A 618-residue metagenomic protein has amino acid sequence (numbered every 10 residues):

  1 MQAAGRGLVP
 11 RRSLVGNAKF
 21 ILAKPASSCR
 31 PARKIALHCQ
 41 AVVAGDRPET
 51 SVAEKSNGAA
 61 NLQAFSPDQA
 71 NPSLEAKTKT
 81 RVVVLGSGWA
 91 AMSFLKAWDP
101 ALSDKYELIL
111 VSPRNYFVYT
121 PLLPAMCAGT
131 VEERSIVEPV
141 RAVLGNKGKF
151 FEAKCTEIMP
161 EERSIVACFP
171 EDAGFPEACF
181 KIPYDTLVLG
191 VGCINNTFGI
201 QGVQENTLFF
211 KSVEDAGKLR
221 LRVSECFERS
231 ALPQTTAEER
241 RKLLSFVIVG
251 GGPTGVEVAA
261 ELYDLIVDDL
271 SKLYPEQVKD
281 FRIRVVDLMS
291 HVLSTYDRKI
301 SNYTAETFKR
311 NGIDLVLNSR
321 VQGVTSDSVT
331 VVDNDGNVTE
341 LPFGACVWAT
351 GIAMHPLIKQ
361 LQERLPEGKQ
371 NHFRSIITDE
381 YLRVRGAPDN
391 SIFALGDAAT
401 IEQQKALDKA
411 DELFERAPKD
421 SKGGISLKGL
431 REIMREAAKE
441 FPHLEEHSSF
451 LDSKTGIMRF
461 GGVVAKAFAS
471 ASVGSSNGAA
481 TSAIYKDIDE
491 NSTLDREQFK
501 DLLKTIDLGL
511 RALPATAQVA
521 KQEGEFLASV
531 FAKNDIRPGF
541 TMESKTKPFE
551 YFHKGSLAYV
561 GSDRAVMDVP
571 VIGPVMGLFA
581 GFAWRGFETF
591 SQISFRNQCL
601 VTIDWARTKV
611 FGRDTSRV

Functional and structural regions predicted by a protein language model:
M1-C29: N-terminal chloroplast transit peptides
V42-A76, G148-S245, D335-G336, V347: FAD-binding core/adjacent interface of flavoenzyme oxidoreductases
N57, Q69-E152, T156-E157, F246-V247 (+2 more regions): Beta1-alpha1 glycine-rich phosphate/pyrophosphate-binding loop at the start of Rossmann-like nucleotide-binding domains
A60, N206-T235, P342-E525: FAD-site-proximal beta/loop scaffold in flavoenzymes
L85, P183-G192, V321, L341-G351 (+2 more regions): Short hydrophobic core segments
P233-E239, K500, I506-A515, A532-P570: Active-site-proximal substrate-binding core of FAD-dependent oxidoreductases
D264-V267, L427, E436-E440, Q518-Y551: Internal hydrophobic alpha-helix adjacent to the cofactor/substrate pocket in enzyme cavities
S562-V618: C-terminal auxiliary extensions adjacent to catalytic cores
